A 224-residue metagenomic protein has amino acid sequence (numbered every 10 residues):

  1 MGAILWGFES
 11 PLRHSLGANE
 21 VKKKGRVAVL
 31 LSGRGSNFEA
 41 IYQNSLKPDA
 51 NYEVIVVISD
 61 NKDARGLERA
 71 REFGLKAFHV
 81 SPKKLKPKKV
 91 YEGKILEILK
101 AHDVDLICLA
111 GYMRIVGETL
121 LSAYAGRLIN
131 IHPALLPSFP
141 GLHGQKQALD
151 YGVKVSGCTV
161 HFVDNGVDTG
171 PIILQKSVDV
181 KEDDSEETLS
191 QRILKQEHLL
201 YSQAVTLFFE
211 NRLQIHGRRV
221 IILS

Functional and structural regions predicted by a protein language model:
W6-G7: Short, positively charged low-complexity motifs
K22-R65: N-terminal Rossmann-like dinucleotide-binding module
N44, Y52, A110-L223: Donor/substrate-binding cores of folate-linked one-carbon enzymes
I55, D105, G126: Conserved acidic residues
S59-D60, K83-K84, K88-K89, H102-E118: N-terminal glycine-rich "phosphate-gripper" loop used for MgATP/nucleotide binding and carboxylate activation
F73-G74, Y124: Short, structured coil segments at secondary-structure junctions
F78-K83, I131: Short beta->alpha connector loops at strand-helix junctions that form conserved, small/polar/Pro-enriched
